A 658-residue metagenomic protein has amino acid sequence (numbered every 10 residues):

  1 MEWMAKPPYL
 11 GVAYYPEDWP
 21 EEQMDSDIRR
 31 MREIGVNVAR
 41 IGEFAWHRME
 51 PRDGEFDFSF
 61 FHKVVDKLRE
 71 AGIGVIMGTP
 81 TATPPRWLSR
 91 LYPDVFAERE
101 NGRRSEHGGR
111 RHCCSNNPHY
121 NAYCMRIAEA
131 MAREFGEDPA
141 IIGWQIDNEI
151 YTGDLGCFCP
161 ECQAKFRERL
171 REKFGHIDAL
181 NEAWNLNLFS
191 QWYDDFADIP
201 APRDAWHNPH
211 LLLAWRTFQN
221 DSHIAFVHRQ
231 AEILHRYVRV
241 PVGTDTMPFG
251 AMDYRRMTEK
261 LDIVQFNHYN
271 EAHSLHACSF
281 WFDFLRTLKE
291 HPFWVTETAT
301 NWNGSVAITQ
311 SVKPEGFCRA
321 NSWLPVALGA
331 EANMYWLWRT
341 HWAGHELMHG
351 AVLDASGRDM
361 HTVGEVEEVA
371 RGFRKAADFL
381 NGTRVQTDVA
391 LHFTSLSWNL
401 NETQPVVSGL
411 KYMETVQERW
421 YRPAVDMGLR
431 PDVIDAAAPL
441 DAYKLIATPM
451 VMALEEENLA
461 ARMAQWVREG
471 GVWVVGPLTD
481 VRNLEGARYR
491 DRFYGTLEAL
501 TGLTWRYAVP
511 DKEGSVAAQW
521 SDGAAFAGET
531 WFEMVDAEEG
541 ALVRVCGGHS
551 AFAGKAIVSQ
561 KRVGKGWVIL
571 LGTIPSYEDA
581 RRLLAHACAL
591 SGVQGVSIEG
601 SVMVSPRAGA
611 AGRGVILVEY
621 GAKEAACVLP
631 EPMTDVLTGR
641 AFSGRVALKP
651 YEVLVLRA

Functional and structural regions predicted by a protein language model:
M1-V38, P51, D66-K67, F379-G382: N-terminal carbohydrate-binding accessory modules
K6-L10, G35-N37, R69-V75, E137-I142 (+5 more regions): Short, well-ordered coil/turn segments that N-cap beta-strands
Y9-W19, F44-S59, E106-M125, I150-D154 (+6 more regions): The substrate-binding groove and active-site-proximal loops of carbohydrate-active enzymes, especially glycoside
V12, M31, A39, L68 (+8 more regions): Conserved, mostly hydrophobic/aromatic
D18-E33, C124-A130, T246-M257, P314-S322: Short, acidic/polar
D25-R32, R40-R104, R229-Y237, A453: Aromatic-lined substrate-binding rim segments of carbohydrate-active enzymes
N101-I263, L275-D283: Polysaccharide-binding and catalytic clefts of secreted carbohydrate-active enzymes
F196-I199, R236, Y269-A658: Carbohydrate-binding surfaces of carbohydrate-active enzymes
